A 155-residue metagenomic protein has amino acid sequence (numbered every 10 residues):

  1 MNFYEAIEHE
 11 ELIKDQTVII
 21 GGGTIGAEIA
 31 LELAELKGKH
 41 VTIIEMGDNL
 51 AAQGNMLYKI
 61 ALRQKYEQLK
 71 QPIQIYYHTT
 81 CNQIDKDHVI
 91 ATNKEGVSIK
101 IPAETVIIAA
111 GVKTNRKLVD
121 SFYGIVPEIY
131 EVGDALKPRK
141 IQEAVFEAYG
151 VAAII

Functional and structural regions predicted by a protein language model:
M1-L36, F122-K140: Glycine-rich dinucleotide-binding loop and its adjacent helix/turn
Y4-E5, N93-E95, I107, G111-V112: Short glycine-/small-residue-rich Rossmann-like dinucleotide-binding loops
I7, L31-T79, L136: Rossmann-like dinucleotide-binding cores of NAD(P)H-dependent redox enzymes
L12-I13, G96-T105: Core beta-strand elements of the Rossmann-like FAD/NAD(P) dinucleotide-binding domain in flavoenzyme oxidoreductases
I20, I101-G111, D134: Short hydrophobic core segments
Y77-H88: A conserved short coil-to-beta-strand element within the FAD-binding core of flavoproteins
K113-Y123: Flavin (primarily FAD) binding-site architecture
A144-I155: An active-site-proximal "capping" alpha-helix that borders the catalytic cofactor pocket
